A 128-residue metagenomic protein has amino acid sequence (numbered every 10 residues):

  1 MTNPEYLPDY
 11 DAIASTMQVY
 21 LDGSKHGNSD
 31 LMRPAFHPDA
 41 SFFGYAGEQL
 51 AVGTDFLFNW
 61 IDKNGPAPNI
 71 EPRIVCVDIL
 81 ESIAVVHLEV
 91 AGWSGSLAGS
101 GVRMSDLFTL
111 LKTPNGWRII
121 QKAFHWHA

Functional and structural regions predicted by a protein language model:
M1-D30, P34-P38: Short, low-complexity N-terminal intrinsically disordered segments enriched in polar/charged residues
E5, A12, S41-S100: Surface-exposed, charged secondary-structure patches
Y20, M32-R33, A40, L57 (+2 more regions): Hydrophobic pocket/interface hotspot
R33, F43-Y45, I120: Short, hydrophobic secondary-structure boundary micro-motifs
F36, V90-G92, A123-W126: Short beta-strand segments enriched in hydrophobic/aromatic residues within well-folded beta-rich domains
R103-A128: Short beta-strand edge/turn micro-motifs at domain boundaries
